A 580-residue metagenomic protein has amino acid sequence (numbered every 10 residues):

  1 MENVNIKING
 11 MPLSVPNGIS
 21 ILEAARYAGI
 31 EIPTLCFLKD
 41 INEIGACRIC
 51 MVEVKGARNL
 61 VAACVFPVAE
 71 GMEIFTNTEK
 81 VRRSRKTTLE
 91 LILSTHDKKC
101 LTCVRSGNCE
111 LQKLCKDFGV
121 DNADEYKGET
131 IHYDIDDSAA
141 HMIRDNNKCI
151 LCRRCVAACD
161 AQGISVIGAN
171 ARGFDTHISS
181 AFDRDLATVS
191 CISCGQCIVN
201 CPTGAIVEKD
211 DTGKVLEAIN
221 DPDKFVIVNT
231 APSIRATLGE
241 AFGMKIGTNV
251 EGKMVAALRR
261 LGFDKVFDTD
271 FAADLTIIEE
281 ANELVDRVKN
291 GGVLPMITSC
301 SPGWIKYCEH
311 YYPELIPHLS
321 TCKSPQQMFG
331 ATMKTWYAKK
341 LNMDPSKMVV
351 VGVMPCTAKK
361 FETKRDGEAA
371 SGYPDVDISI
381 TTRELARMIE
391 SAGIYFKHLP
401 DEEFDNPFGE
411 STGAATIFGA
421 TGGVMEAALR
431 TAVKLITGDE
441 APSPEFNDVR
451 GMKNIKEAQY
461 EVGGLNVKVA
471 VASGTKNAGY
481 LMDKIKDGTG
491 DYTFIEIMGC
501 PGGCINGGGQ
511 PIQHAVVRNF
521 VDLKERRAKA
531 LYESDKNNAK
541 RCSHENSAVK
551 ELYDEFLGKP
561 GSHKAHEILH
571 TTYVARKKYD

Functional and structural regions predicted by a protein language model:
M1-N3: Terminal leader/tail segments of proteins
N5, P12-N77, V81, E208-D580: Iron-sulfur-associated redox domains of electron-transfer enzymes in respiratory and anaerobic energy metabolism
N5-I8, D97, A139-M142, A181-D183 (+2 more regions): A short, structure-level motif marking secondary-structure boundaries and short turns
R48-S193, I206-D221, F225: Fe-S ferredoxin-like electron-transfer domains and their immediately adjacent linker/connector regions across
S193-N200: Canonical Radical SAM [4Fe-4S] cluster-binding loop centered on the CxxxCxxC motif and its immediate flanking residues
